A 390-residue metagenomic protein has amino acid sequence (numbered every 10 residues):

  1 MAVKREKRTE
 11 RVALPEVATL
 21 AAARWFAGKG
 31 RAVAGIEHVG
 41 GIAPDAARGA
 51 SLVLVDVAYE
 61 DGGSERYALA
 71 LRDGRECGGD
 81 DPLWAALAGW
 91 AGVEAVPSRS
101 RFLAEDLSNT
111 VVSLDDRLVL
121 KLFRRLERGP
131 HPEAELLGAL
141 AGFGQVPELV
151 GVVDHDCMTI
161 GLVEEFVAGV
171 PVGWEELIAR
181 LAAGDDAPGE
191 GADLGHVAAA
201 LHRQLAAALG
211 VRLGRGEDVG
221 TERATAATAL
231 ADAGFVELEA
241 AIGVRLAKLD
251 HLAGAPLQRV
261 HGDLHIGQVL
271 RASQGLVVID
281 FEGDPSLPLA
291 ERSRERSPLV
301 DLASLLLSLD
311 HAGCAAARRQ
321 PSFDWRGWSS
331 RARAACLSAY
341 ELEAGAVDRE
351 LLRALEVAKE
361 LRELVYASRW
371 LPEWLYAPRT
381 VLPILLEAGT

Functional and structural regions predicted by a protein language model:
A2-V39: Short Lys/Arg-enriched alpha/beta "domain-start" segment
A34-A46, L54-D56, V152, G243 (+1 more regions): Short amphipathic beta-strand and strand-loop transition segments with alternating hydrophobic
A50-T228, Q274-G275, L287-P321: Conserved ATP-binding subdomain of kinase catalytic cores across diverse folds
A95-S98, A227-V260: An alpha-helical support segment within catalytic cores of ATP-dependent transferases
G189, G345-L355: All-alpha amphipathic helical-bundle segments outside canonical DNA-binding/catalytic cores that form hydrophobic
R259, V277-D280: Pre-DFG segment of protein kinase catalytic domains
D263, Q268: Conserved catalytic-loop position in the HRD/HxD motif
L276, G283-L342, V357-W374: Active-site activation/catalytic loop segments of kinase-like enzymes and analogous catalytic loops in related
